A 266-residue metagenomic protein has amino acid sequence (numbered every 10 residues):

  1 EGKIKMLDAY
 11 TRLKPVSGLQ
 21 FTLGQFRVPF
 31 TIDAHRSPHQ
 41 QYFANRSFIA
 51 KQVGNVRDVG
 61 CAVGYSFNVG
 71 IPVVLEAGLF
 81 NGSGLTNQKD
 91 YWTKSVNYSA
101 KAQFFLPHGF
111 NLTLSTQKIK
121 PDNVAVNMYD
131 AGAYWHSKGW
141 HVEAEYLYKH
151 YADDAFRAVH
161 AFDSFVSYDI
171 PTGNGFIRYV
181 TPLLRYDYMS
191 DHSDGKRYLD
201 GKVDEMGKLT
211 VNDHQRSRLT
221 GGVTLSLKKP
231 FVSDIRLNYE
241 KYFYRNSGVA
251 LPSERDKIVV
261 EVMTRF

Functional and structural regions predicted by a protein language model:
E1-G82, K94-V96, A102-N111, F165-Y168 (+2 more regions): Outer membrane beta-barrel
Y10-R12, A34-R36, L112-F266: Outer-membrane beta-barrel pore domains
G82-L85, K149: A broad detector of the eukaryotic-type serine/threonine protein kinase catalytic domain
Q88-W92: Active-site cleft segment of glycoside hydrolase catalytic domains centered on the general acid/base Glu
